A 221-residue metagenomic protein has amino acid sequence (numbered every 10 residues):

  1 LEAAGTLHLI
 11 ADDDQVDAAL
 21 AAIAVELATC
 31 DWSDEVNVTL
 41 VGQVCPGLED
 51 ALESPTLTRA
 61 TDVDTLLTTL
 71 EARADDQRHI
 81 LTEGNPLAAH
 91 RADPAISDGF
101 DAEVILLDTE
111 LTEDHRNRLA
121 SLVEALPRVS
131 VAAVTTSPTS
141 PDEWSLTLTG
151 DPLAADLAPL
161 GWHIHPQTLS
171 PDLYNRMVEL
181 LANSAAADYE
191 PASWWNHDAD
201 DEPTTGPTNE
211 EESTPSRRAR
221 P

Functional and structural regions predicted by a protein language model:
L1-S216: ATP/nucleotide-binding catalytic cores
